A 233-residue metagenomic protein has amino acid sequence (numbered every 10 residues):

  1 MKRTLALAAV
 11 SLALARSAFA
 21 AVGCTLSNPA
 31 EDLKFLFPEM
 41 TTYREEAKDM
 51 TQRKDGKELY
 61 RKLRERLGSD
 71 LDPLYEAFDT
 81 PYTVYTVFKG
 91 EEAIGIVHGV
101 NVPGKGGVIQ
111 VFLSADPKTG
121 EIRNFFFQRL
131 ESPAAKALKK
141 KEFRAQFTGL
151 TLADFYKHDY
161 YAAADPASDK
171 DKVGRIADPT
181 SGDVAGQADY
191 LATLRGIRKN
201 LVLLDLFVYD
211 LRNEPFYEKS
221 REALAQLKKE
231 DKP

Functional and structural regions predicted by a protein language model:
M1-T4: Positively charged n-region of N-terminal signal peptides that target proteins for export
A6-L7, A20: General helical structural elements
A8-R16: Bacterial N-terminal signal peptides
R16-Q110, P117-P233: Intrinsically disordered terminal and processing segments
